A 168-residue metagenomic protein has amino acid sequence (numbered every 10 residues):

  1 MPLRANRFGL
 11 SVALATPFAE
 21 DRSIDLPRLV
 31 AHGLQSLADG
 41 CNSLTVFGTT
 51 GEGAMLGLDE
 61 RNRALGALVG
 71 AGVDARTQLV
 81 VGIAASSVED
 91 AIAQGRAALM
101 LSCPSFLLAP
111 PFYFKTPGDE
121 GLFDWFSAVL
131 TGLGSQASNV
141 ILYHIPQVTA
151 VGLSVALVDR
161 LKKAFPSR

Functional and structural regions predicted by a protein language model:
P2-G152, A156-V158: Active-site beta->alpha loop and helix N-cap motifs at the rims of alpha/beta catalytic domains
A156-R168: Active-site/ligand-binding-proximal alpha/beta "capping" segment
